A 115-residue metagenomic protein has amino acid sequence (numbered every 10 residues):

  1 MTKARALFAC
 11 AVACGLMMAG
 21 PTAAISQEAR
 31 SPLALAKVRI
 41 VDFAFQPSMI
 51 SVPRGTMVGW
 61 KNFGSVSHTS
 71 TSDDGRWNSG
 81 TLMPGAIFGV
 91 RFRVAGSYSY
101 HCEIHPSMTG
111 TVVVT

Functional and structural regions predicted by a protein language model:
T2-T115: Extracytoplasmic copper-binding redox domains, predominantly the cupredoxin/blue-copper superfamily
